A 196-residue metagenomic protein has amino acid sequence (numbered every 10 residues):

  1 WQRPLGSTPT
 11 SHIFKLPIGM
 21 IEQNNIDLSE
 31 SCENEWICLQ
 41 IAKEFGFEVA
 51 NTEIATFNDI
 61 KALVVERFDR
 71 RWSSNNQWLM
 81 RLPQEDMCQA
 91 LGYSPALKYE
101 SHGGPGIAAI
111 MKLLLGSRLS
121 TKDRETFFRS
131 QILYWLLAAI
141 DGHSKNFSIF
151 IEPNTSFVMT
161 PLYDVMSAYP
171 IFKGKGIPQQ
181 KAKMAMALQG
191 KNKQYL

Functional and structural regions predicted by a protein language model:
W1-S144, S148-L196: Anionic ligand-binding catalytic core segments
